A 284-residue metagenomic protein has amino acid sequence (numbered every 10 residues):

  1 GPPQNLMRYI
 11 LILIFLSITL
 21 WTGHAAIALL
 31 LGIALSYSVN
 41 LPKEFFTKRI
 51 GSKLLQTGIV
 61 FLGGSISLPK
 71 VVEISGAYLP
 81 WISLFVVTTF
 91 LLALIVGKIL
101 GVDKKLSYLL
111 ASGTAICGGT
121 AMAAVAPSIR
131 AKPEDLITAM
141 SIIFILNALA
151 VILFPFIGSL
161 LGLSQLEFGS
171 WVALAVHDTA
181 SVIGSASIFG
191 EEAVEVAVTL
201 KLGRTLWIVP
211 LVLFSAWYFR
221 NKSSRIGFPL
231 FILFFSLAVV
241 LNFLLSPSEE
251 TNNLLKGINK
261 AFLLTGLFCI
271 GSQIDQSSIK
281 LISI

Functional and structural regions predicted by a protein language model:
P2-K53, G58-K70, T88, P210-S283: Structural signature of multi-pass alpha-helical membrane transport proteins
L29-I33, T57, A77-V86, L109-I116 (+8 more regions): Alpha-helical transmembrane segments of multi-pass membrane proteins, especially transporters and channels
V39, L55, I59, V87-A93 (+5 more regions): Membrane-embedded alpha-helical core segments of multi-pass
K48-K104, A126-I142, D275, S283: Helix-loop-helix hairpins and the membrane-proximal interhelical loops of multi-pass alpha-helical transport proteins
L68-A77, F156-F168, S187-V196: Helix-coil boundary and interhelical linker segments in multi-pass alpha-helical membrane proteins
P80-T114, I145-L163, A261, S272 (+1 more regions): Transmembrane alpha-helices that form the ion-translocation and gating core of multi-pass ion transport proteins
V96-V102, L153-A175, V198-I226: Juxtamembrane and boundary regions of transmembrane helices in multi-pass small-molecule transporters and channels
V102-A150, E167-G190, I258: Alpha-helical membrane segments and immediately flanking helix-loop junctions that form or couple to the substrate/ion
